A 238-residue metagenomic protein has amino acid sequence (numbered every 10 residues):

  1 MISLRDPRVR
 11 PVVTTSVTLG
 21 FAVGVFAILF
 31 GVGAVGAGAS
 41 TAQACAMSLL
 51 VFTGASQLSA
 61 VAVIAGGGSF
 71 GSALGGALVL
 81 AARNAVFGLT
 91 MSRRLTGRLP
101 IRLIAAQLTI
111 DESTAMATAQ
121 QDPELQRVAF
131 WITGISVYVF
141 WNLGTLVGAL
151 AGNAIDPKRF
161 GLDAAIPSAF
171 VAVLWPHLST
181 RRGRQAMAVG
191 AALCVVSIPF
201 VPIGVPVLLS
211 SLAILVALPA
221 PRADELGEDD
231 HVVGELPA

Functional and structural regions predicted by a protein language model:
M1-V12, E124-L125, R222-A238: Intrinsically disordered, low-complexity non-transmembrane regions of multi-pass membrane transporters
I2-V12, A34-T41, A65-S69, R94-G97 (+3 more regions): Short juxtamembrane and helix-loop transition motifs at transmembrane-helix boundaries in membrane proteins
R10-F26, A39-C45, L50-T53, D156-A172 (+4 more regions): Helical membrane-embedded segments and adjacent short helical loop/helix-boundary regions of multi-pass membrane
V13-A106, E124: Pore-lining transmembrane helices
T53-S56, V79-V86, S168-W175, C194-V196 (+1 more regions): Alpha-helical transmembrane segments and their membrane-interface exit regions
L74-D163: Helix-loop-helix junctions within the multi-pass membrane cores of secondary transporters/permeases
V86-R94, A115-Q121, A172-S179, A217-E228: C-terminal ends of transmembrane helices
L125-L209, V216: Membrane-embedded alpha-helical modules
